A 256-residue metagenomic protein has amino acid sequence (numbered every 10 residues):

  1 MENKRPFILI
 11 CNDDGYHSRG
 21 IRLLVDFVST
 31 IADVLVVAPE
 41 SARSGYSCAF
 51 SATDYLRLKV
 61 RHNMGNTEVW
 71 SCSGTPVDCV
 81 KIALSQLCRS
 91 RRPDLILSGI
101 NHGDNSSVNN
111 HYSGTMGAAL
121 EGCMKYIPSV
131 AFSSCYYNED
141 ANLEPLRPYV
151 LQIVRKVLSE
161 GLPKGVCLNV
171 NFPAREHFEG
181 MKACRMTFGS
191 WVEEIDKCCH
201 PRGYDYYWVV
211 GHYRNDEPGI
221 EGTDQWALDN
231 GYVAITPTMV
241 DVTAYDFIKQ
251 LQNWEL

Functional and structural regions predicted by a protein language model:
E2-C11, R19-Q86, S90-R91: A cross-family phosphate/adenosyl-ligand binding-site feature
C11, V37-P39, S98-N101, F132-S133 (+2 more regions): Short beta-strand segments
D14-R22, P201-Y204: Short acidic, Gly/Ser-rich segments with clustered Asp/Glu that frequently serve as metal-coordination loops in enzyme
D94-L95: Conserved acidic residues
D104-S113: Glycine/threonine-rich flexible loop motifs
A118-G122: Hydrophobic/aromatic ligand-binding patch that stacks against planar heteroaromatic rings of cofactors or nucleotides
C123-P145: Glycine-rich phosphate/pyrophosphate-binding loops and their adjacent beta-strand/loop elements at enzyme active sites
E144-L256: Electrostatically charged, flexible surface regions
